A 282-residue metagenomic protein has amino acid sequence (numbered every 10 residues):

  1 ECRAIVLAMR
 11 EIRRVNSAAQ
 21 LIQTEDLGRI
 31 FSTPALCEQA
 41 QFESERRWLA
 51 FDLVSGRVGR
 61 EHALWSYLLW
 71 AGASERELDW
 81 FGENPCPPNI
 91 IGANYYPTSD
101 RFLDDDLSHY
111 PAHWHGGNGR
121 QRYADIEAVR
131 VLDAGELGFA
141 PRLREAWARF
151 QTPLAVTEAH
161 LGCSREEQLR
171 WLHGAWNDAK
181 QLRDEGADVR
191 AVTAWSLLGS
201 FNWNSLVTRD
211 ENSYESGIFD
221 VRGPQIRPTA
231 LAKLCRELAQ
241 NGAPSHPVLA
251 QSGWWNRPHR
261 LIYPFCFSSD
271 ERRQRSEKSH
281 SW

Functional and structural regions predicted by a protein language model:
E1-H173, N177-W282: Active-site region of glycoside hydrolase catalytic domains
